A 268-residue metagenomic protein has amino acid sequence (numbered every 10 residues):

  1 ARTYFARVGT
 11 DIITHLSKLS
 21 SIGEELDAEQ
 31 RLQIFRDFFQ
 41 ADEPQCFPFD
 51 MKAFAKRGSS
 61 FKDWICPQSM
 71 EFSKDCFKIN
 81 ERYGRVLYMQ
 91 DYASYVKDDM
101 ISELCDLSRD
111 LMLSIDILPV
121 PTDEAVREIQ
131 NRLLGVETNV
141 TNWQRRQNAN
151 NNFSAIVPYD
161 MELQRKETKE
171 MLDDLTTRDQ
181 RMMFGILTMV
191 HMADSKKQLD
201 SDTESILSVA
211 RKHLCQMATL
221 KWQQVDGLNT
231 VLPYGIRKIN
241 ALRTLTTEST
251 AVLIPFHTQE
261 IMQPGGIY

Functional and structural regions predicted by a protein language model:
A1-T258: Extended, folded cores of ATP/NTP-driven motor/assembly subunits in large transport and secretion machines
F256-Y268: N-terminal pre-Walker A segment at the start of P-loop NTPase domains
